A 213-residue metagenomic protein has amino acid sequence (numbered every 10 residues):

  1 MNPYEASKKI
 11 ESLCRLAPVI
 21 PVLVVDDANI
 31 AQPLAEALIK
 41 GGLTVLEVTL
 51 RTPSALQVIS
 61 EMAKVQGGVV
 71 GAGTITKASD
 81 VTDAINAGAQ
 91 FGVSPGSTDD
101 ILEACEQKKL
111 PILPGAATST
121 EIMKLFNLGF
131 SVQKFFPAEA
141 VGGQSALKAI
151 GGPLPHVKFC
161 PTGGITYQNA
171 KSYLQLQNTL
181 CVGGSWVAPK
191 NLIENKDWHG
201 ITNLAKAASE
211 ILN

Functional and structural regions predicted by a protein language model:
M1-Q90, Q107, H156, Y167 (+1 more regions): Conserved N-terminal beta1-alpha1 strand-loop-helix module at the mouth
V22, E47, G71, V93 (+3 more regions): Conserved beta-strand positions in the central sheet of alpha/beta enzyme cores
V24-D27, A72-A78, S94-S97, P114-S119 (+2 more regions): Glycine-rich beta-to-alpha transition loops that act as phosphate-gripper elements at the mouths of alpha/beta enzyme
L34, K77-A87, T120-L128, S145 (+1 more regions): Catalytic cores of alpha/beta
F91-I101, K134-Q144, N178-G200: Glycine-rich phosphate-binding active-site loops on the catalytic face of alpha/beta enzymes
P95-V132, F136-V141: Histidine/lysine/aspartate-rich catalytic loop segments that bind and position anionic ligands
G129-K134, A146, P153-H156: A contiguous pocket-lining binding segment that forms or flanks enzyme active sites
V141, I150-P153, I201-T202: A charged, well-structured terminal subsegment
